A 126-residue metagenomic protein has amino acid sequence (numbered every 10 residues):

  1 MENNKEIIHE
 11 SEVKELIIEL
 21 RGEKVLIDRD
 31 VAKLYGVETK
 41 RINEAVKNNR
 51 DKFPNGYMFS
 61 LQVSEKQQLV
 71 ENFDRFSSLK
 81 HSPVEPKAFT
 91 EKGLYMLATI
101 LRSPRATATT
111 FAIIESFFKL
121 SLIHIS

Functional and structural regions predicted by a protein language model:
M1-F117: An anion-engaging/catalytic patch
I123-I125: Conserved small/polar residues in nucleotide/adenosyl-binding loops
